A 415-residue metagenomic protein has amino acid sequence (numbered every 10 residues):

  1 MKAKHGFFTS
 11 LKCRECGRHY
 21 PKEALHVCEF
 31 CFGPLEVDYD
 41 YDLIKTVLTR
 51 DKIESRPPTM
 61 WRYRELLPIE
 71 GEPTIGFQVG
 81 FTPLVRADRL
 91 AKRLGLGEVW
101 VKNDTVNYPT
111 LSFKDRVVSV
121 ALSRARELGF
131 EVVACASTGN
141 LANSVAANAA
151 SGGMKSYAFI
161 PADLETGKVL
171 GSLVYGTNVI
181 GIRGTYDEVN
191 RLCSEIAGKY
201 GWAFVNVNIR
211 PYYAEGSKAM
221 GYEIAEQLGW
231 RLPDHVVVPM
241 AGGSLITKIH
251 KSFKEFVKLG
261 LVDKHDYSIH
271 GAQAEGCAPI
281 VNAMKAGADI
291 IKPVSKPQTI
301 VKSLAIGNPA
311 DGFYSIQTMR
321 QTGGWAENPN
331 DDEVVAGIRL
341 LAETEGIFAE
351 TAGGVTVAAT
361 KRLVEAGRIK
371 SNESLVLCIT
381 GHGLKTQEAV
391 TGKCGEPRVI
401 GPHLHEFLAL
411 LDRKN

Functional and structural regions predicted by a protein language model:
M1-N415: PLP-dependent amino-acid enzyme catalytic core
